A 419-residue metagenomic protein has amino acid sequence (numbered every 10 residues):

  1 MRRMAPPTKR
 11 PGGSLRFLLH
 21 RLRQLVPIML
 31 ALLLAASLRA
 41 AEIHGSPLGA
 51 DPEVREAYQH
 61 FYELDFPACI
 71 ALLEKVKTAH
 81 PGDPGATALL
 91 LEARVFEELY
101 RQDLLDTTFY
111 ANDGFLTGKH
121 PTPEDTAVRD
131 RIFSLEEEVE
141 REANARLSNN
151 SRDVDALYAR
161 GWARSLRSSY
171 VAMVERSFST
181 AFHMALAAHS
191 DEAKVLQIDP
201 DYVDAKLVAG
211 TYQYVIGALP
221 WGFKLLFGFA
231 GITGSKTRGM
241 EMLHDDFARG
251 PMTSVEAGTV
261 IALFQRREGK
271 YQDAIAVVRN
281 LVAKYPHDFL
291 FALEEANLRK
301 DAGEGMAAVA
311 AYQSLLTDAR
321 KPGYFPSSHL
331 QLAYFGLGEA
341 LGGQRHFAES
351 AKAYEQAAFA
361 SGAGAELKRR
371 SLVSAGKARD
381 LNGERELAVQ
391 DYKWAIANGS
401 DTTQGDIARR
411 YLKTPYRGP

Functional and structural regions predicted by a protein language model:
E42-E56, H60-L72, G82, A93-R152 (+3 more regions): Short coil/linker segments at helix-helix boundaries
T78, S190, F247-A248, A283 (+3 more regions): Amphipathic alpha-helical segments of tetratricopeptide repeats
P81, S151, P200, P251-M252 (+4 more regions): Short coil turns that delineate tetratricopeptide repeat
H189, A193, I232-S235, T317 (+1 more regions): TPR/TPR-like (Sel1-like) alpha-helical repeat modules
